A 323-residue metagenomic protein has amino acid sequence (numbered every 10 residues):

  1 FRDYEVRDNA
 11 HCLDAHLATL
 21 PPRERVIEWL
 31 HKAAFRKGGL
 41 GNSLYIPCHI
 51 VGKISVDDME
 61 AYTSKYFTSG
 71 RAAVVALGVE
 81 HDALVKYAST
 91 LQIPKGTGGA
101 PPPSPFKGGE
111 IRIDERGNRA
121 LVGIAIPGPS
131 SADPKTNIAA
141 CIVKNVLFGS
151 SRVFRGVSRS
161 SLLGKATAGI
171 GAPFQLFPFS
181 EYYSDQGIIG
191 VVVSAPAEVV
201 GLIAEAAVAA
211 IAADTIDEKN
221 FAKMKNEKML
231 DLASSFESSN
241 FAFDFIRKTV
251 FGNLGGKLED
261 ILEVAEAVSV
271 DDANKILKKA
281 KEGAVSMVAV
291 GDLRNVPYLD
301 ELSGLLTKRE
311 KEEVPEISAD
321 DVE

Functional and structural regions predicted by a protein language model:
F1-P103, R112, V122, K165-E323: Charge-rich, well-structured scaffold segments of protease-associated domains
K107-E115: Short amphipathic
R119-L121, P129-G156: A conserved active-site cap/scaffold subdomain adjacent to cofactor or substrate pockets
R159-S160: Acidic, serine/threonine/proline-rich low-complexity intrinsically disordered regions and the adjacent/embedded
